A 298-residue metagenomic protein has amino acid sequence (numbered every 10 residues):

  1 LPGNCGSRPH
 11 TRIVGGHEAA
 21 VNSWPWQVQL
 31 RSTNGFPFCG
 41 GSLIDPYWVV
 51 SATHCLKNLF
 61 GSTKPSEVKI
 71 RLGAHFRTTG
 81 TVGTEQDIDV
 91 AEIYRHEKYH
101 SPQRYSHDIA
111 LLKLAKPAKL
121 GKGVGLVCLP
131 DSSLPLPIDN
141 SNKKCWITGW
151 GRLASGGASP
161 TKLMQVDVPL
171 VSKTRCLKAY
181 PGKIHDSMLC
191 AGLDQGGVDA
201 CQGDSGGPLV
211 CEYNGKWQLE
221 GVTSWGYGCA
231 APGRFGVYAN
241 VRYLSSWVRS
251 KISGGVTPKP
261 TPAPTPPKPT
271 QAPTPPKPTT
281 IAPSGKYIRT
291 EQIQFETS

Functional and structural regions predicted by a protein language model:
S7-T11, L30-R31, V49-A52, L56-Y99 (+2 more regions): Conserved H-D interstitial segment of serine endopeptidase catalytic domains
R8-V14, Q27-T33, P130-D131, K143-A263 (+3 more regions): Extracellular trypsin-like serine protease catalytic domains
E18, G80-T84, Q103-S106, G121 (+2 more regions): Gly/Ser-enriched beta-turn/beta-hairpin loop segments
A19-S23, L43, S62-K64, P102-S106 (+4 more regions): Extracellular/periplasmic catalytic domains that process cell-envelope and extracellular macromolecules
P25, R31-P46, Q103-R104: A conserved glycine-rich beta-strand in the N-terminal activation segment of trypsin-fold
L59-F60, R95-H100, P117-P160: Active-site substrate-binding loop(s) of clan PA
A110-K116: Conserved beta strand-loop-helix elements of the APE1-like EEP
A263, A272-T274, A282: Low-complexity, intrinsically disordered tandem-repeat tracts enriched in small residues
